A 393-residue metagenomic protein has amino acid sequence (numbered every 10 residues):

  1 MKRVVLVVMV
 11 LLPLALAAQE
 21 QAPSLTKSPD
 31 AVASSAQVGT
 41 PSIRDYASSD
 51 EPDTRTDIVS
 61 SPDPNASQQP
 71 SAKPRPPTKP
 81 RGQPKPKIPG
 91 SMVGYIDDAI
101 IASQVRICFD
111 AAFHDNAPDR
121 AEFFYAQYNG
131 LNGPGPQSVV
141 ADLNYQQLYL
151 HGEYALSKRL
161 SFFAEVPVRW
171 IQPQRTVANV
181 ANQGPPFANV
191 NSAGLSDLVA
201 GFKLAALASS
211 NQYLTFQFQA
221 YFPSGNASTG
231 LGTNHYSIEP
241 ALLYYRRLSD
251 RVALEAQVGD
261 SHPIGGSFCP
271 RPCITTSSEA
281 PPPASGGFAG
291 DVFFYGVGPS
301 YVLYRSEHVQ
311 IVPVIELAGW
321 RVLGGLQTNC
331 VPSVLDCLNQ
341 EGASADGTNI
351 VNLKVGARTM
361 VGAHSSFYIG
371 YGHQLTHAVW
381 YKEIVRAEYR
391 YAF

Functional and structural regions predicted by a protein language model:
M1-Q21: Sec-dependent N-terminal signal peptides
E20-I264, R271-F393: Transmembrane beta-barrel domains of Gram-negative outer membranes and organellar outer membranes
